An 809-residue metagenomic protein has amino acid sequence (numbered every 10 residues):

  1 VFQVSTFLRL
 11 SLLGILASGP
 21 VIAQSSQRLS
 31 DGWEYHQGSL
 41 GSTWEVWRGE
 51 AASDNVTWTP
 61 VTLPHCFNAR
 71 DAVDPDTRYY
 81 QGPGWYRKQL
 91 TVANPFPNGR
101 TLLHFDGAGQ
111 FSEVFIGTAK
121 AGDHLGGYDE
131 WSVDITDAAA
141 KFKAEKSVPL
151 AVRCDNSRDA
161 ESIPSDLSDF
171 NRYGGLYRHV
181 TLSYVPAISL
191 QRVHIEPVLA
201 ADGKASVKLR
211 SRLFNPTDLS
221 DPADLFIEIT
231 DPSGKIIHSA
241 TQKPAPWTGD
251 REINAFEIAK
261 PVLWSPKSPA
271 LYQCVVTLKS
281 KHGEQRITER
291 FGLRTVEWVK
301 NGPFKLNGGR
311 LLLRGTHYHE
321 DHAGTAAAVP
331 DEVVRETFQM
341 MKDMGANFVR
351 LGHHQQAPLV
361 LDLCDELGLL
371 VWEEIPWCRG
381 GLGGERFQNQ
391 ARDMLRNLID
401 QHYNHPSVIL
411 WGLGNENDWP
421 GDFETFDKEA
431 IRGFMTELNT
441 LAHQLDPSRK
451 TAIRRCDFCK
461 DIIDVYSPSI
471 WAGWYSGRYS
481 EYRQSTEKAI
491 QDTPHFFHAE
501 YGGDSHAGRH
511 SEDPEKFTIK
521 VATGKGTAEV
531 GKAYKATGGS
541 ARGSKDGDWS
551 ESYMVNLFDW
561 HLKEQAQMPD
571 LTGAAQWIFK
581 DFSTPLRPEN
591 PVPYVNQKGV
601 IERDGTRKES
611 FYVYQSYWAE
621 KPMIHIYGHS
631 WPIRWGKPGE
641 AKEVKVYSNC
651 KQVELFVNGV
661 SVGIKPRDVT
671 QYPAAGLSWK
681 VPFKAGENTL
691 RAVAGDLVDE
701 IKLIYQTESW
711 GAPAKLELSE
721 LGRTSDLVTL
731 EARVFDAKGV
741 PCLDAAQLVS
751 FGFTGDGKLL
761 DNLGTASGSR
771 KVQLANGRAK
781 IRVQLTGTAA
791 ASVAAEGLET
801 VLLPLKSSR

Functional and structural regions predicted by a protein language model:
Q24-G41, V56-A93, H104-A108, A151-L219 (+5 more regions): Non-catalytic, glycine-rich low-complexity segments
L29, H36-S39, Q81-R192, P216-T217 (+7 more regions): Accessory beta-strand-rich segments of carbohydrate-active enzymes
P64-V92, F96-F105, G109-G117, G122-L125 (+7 more regions): Active-site-adjacent substrate/metal-binding segments within catalytic domains of carbohydrate-active enzymes
K141-E145, R212-V299: Extended acidic/polar, glycine-enriched regions that form or flank non-catalytic beta-rich accessory modules
L209-L213, K642-S648, S719-E720, D726-C742 (+2 more regions): Beta-strand-rich structural segments
R210, F338-M341, F348-S610, Y614 (+1 more regions): Substrate-binding/catalytic cleft of secreted carbohydrate-active enzymes, primarily glycoside hydrolases
N254-W264, S678-K684, R770-G787: Short, hydrophobic beta-strand segments
R286-F291, L697-E708, E799-S808: Edge beta-strands of extracellular beta-sandwich domains
